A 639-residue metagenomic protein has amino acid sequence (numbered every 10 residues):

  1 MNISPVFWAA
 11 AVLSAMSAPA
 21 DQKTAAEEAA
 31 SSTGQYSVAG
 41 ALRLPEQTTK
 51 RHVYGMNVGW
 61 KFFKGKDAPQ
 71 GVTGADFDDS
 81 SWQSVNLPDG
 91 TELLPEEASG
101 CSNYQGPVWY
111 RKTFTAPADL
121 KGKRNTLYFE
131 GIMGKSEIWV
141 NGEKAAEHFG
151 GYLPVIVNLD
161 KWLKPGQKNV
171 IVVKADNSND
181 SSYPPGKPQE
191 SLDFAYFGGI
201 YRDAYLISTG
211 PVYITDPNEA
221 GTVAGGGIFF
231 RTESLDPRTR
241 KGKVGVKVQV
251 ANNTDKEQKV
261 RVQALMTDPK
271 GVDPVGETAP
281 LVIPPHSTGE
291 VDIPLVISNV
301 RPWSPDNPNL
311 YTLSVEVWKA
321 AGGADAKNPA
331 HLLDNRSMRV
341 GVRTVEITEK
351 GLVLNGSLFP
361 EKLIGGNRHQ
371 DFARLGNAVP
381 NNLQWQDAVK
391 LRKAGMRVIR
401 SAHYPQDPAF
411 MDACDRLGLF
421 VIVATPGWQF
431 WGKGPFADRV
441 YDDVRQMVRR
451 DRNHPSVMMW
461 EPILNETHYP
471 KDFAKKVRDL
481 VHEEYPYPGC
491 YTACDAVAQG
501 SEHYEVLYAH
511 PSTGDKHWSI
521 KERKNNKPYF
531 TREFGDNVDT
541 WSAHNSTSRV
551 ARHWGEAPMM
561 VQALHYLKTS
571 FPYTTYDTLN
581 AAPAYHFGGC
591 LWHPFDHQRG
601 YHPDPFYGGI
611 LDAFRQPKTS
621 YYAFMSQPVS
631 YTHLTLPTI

Functional and structural regions predicted by a protein language model:
D21-P95, T115, K174-Y183, G199-Y201 (+3 more regions): Accessory carbohydrate-binding/adhesion or oligomerization-edge regions at the termini of glycan-active proteins
G34, L42, E46, F63 (+4 more regions): Accessory beta-strand-rich segments of carbohydrate-active enzymes
K66, W162-V244, G323-D325, P329 (+3 more regions): An acidic-aromatic loop/edge-strand motif
T91-T115, L120-Y128, M133-W139, A146 (+5 more regions): Active-site-adjacent substrate/metal-binding segments within catalytic domains of carbohydrate-active enzymes
L120-K123, L163-K168, I297-T312: Short glycine/proline/serine/threonine-rich loop/turn segments at secondary-structure transition edges
K241-L281: Beta-strand-rich binding/interaction modules
P329-H331, W385-K390, V398-F624: Substrate-binding/catalytic cleft of secreted carbohydrate-active enzymes, primarily glycoside hydrolases
T632-T638: Conserved small/polar residues in nucleotide/adenosyl-binding loops
